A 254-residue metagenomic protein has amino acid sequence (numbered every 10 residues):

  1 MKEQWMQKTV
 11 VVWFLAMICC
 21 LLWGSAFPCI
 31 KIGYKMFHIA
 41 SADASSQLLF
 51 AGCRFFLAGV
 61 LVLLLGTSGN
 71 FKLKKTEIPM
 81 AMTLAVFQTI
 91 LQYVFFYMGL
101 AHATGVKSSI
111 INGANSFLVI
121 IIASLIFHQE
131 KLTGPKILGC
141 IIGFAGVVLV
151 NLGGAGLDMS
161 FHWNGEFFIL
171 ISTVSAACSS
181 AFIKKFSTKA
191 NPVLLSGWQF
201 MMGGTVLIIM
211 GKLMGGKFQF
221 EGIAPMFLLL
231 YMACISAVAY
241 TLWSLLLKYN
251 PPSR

Functional and structural regions predicted by a protein language model:
M1-L49, D158-K185, T205, I209 (+2 more regions): Glycine-/small-residue-enriched transmembrane alpha-helix faces in small-molecule transporters and effluxers
F14, I18, G52-L57, P79 (+8 more regions): Hydrophobic residues within alpha-helical transmembrane segments of multi-pass solute transporters/permease subunits
A26, L63, T67-N112, L149 (+1 more regions): Specific transmembrane alpha-helical segments of multi-pass solute transporters/efflux pumps, especially DMT/EamA
I30, K35-I90, L118-I122, S175-S179 (+1 more regions): Transmembrane alpha-helices of multi-pass small-molecule transport proteins
I32, L64-T67, V94, M98 (+8 more regions): Membrane-interface helix caps of multi-pass small-molecule transporters
L49-G52, F56-V60, Q88, Q92-Y93 (+3 more regions): Specific alpha-helical transmembrane segments that line the substrate/conduction pathway and gating interfaces
V62, I121-I122, G134-G154, L207: Hydrophobic transmembrane alpha-helices of multi-pass small-molecule transport proteins
T76, S109-N112, H128-L149, M159-G165 (+1 more regions): Loop-to-transmembrane alpha-helix entry segments
